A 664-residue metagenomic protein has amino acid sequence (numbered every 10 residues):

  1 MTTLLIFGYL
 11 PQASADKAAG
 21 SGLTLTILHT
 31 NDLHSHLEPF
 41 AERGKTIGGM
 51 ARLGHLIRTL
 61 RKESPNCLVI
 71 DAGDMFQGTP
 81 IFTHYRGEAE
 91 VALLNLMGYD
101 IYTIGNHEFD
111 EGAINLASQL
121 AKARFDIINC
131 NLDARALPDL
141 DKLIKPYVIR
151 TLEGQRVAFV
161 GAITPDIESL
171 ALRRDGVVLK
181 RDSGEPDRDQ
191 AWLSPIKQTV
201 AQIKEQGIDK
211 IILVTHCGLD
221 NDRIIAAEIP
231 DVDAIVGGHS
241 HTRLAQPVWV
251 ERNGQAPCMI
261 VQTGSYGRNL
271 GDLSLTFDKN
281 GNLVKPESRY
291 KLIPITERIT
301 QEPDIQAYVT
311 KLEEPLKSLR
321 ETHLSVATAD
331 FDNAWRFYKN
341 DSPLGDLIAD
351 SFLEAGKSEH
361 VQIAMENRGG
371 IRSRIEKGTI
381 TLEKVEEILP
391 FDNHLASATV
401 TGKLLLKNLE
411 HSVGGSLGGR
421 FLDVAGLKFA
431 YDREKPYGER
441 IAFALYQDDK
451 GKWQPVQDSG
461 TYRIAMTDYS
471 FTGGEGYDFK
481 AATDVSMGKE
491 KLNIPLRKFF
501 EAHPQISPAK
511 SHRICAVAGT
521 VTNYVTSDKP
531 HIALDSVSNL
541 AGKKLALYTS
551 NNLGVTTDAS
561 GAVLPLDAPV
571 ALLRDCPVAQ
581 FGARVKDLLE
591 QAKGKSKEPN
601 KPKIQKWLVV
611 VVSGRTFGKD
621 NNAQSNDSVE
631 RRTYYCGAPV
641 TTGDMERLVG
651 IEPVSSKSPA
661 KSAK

Functional and structural regions predicted by a protein language model:
M1-G8: Bacterial N-terminal signal peptides
D16-L93, I144-P146, R150, G154 (+4 more regions): N-terminal active-site segment of His-dependent metallophosphoesterases
S21-T26, H36-R43, I47, G54-K62 (+4 more regions): Catalytic centers of hydrolytic enzymes
L23-T26, S64-L68, G98-D100, A123-D126 (+6 more regions): Loop/turn elements at helix/coil->beta-strand transitions in domains of secreted/extracellular proteins
D32, L53, D74, Y102 (+9 more regions): Divalent metal-coordination and catalytic microenvironments
L33-H36, M75-G78, A89, I101 (+9 more regions): Solvent-exposed loop/turn segments at secondary-structure junctions within structured extracellular/periplasmic domains
G54-P138: Core catalytic region of metal-dependent phosphoesterases/phosphodiesterases, especially metallo-beta-lactamase-like
K122, K145-T310: Functional cores that coordinate and move charged inorganic groups
